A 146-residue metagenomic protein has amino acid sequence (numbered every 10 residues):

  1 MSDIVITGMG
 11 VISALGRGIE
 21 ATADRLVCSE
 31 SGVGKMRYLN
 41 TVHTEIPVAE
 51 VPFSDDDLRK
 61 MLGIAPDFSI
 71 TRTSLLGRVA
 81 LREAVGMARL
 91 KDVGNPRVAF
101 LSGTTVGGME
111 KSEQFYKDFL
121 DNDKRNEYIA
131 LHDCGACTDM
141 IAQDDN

Functional and structural regions predicted by a protein language model:
M1-N146: Conserved "HGTGT" condensation-loop signature of ketosynthase/thiolase-family condensing enzymes that catalyze
